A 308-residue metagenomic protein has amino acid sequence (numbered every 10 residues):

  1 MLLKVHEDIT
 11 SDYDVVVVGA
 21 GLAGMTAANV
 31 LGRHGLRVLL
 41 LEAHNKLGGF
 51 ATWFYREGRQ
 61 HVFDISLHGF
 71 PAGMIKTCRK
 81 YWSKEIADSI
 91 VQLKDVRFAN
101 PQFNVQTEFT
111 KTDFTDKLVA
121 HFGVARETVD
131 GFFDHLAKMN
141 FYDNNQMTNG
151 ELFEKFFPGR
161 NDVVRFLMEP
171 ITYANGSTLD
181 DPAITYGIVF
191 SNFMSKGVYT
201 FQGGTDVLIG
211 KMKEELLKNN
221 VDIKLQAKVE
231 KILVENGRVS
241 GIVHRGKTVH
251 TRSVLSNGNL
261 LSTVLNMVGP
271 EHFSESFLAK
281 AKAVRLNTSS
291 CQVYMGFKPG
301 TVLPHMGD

Functional and structural regions predicted by a protein language model:
L2-V124: N-terminal glycine-rich phosphate/pyrophosphate-binding loop and immediately adjacent elements
D8, T26, G73, D113 (+9 more regions): Generic recognition of stable, solvent-exposed alpha-helical segments in well-folded globular domains
M25, H34, K155-F156, K211 (+3 more regions): Generic, well-ordered alpha-helical scaffold segments in large soluble proteins
R37-L39, Q60, R97, D222-I223 (+2 more regions): Beta-sheet entry/capping signal
I90-Q92, R165-E169, K213-E214, Q226-E230 (+1 more regions): Beta-strand segments within the central parallel beta-sheet cores of soluble alpha/beta enzyme folds
Q102-T185: Rossmann-like flavin
V189-V239, R245: Helical element adjacent to the flavin cofactor pocket in flavoenzyme catalytic cores
E230-D308: Mid-domain catalytic core of redox enzymes that form a hydrophobic substrate pocket/lid adjacent to a catalytic redox
